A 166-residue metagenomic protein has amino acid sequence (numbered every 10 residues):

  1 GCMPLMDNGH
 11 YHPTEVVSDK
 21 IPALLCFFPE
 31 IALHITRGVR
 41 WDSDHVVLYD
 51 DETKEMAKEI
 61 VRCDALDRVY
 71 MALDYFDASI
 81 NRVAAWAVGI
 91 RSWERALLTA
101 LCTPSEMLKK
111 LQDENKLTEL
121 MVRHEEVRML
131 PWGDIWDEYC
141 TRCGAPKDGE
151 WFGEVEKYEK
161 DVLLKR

Functional and structural regions predicted by a protein language model:
G1-M6, H12-R166: Histidine-acidic metal/acid-base catalytic patches
